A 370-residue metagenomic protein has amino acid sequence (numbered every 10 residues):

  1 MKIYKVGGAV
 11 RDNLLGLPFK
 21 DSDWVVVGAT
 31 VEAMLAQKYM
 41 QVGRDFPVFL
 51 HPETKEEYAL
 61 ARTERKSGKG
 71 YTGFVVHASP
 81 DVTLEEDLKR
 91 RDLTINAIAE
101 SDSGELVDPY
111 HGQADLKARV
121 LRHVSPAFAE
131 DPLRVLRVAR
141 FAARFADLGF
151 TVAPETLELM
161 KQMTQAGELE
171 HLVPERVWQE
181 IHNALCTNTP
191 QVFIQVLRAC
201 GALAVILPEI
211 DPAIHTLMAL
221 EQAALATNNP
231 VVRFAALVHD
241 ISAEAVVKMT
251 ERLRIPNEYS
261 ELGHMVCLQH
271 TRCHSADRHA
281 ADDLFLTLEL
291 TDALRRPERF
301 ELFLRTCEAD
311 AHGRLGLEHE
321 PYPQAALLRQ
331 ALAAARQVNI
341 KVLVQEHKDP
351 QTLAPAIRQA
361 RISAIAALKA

Functional and structural regions predicted by a protein language model:
M1-A370: Catalytic cores of the polymerase beta-like nucleotidyltransferase superfamily and closely associated nucleotide
